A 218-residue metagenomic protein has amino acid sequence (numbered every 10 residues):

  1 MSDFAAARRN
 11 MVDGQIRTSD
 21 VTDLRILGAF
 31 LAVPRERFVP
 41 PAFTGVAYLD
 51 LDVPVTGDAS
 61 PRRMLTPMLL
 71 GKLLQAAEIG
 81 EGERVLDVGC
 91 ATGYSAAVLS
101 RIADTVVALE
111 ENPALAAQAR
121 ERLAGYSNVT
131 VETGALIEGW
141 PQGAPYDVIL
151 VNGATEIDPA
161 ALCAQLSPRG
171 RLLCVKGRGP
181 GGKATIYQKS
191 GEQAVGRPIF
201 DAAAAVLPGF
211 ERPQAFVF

Functional and structural regions predicted by a protein language model:
M1-L86, Y94-A97, I102, L115-L123 (+2 more regions): Class I SAM-dependent transferase core
L74, E78-V195: Conserved nucleotide-cofactor-binding alpha/beta core module
